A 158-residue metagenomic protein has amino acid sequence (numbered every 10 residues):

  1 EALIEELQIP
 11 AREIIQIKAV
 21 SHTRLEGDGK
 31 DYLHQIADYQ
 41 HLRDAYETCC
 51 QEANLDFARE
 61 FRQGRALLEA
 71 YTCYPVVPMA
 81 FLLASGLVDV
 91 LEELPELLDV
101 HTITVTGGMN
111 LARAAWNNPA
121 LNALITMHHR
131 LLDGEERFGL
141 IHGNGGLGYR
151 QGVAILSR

Functional and structural regions predicted by a protein language model:
E1-R158: Claisen-condensing/thiolase-fold acyl-transfer catalytic domains that form or cleave C-C bonds in fatty acid
